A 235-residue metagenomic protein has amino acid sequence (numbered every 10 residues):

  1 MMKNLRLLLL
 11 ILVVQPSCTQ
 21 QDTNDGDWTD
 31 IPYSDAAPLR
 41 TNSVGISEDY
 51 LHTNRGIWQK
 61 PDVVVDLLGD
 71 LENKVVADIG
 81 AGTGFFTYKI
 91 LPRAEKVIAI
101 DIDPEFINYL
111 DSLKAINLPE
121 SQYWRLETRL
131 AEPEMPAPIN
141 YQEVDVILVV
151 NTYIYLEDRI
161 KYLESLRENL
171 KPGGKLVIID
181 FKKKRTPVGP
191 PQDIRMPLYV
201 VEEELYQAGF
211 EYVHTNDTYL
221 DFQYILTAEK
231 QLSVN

Functional and structural regions predicted by a protein language model:
C18-I46: N-terminal, positively charged/glycine-rich alpha-helical extensions of SAM-dependent methyltransferases
N42-W58: Class I SAM-dependent methyltransferase Rossmann-like catalytic core, especially the SAM/SAH-binding loop
R55-K74: Conserved alpha-helix/loop element of class I SAM-dependent methyltransferases that forms part of the SAM/SAH-binding
A77, A81-P136: Class I SAM-dependent methyltransferase SAM/SAH-binding core
A137-I147: A short acidic, Gly/Pro-enriched loop at the edge of an enzyme's catalytic core that lines a small-molecule cofactor
I160-K175: A short glycine-rich, Lys/Arg-flanked "PGG" loop and its adjoining helix->strand segment in the class I
V177-E202: Conserved class I S-adenosyl-L-methionine
T218-N235: Core SAM-dependent methyltransferase catalytic element
